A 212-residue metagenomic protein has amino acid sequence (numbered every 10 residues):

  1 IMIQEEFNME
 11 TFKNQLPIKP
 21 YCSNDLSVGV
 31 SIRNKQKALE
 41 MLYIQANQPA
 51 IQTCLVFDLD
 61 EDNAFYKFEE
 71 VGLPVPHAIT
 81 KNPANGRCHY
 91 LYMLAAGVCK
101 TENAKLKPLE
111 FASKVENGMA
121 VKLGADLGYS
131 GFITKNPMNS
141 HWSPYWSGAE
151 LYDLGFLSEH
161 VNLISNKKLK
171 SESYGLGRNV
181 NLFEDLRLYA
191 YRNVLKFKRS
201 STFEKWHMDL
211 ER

Functional and structural regions predicted by a protein language model:
I1-C88, L94-E110: Signature for HUH/AEP ssDNA processing cores
L73, A120-G128, Y191, L195 (+1 more regions): Generic surface-pattern signal
H89-L91, W142-S143: Short, solvent-exposed polar/charged micro-motifs at secondary-structure junctions
A95-V98, G155-R212: Modules that initiate DNA replication and primer synthesis
K107-F111, V115, W206: Short amphipathic alpha-helical segments
S113-L157, N162: Flexible helix-coil linker/hinge segments at domain or subdomain boundaries
